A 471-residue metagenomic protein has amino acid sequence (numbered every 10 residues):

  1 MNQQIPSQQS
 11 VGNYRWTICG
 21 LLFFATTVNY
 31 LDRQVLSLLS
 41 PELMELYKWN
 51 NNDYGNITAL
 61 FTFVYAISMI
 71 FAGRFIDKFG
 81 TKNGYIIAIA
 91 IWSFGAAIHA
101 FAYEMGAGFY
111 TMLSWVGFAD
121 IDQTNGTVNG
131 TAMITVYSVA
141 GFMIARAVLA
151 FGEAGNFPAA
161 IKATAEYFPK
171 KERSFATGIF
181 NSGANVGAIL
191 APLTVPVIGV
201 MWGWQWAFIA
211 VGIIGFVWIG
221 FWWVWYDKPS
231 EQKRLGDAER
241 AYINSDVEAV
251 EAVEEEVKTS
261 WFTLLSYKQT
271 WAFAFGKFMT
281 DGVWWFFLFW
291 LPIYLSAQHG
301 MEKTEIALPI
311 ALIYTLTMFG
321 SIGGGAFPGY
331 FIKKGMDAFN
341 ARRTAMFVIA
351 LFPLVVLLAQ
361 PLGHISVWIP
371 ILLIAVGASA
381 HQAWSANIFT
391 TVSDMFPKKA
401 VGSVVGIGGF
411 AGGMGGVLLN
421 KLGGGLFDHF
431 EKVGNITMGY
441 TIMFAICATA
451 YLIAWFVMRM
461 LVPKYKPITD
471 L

Functional and structural regions predicted by a protein language model:
L36-S40, L265-G324, H381-S385, F389 (+1 more regions): Extracytoplasmic gate region of multi-pass secondary transporters
A59-R74, A311-G324: Central cavity-lining transmembrane alpha-helices of secondary-active solute carriers, predominantly the Major
A90-T135, F347-H364: C-terminal ends and interior cores of transmembrane alpha-helices in multi-pass membrane transporters/permeases
G141, A145-N185: Cytoplasmic helix-loop-helix junction between adjacent transmembrane helices in 12-TM secondary transporters
A184-K233: Helix-loop-helix hairpin linking two adjacent transmembrane segments in secondary transporters
W218-Y226, L354-L362, A445-L471: Multi-pass alpha-helical transporter architecture, strongest for 12-TM Major Facilitator/SLC carriers used
F339-N387: C-terminal transmembrane helical hairpin of 12-TM major facilitator-type secondary transporters
